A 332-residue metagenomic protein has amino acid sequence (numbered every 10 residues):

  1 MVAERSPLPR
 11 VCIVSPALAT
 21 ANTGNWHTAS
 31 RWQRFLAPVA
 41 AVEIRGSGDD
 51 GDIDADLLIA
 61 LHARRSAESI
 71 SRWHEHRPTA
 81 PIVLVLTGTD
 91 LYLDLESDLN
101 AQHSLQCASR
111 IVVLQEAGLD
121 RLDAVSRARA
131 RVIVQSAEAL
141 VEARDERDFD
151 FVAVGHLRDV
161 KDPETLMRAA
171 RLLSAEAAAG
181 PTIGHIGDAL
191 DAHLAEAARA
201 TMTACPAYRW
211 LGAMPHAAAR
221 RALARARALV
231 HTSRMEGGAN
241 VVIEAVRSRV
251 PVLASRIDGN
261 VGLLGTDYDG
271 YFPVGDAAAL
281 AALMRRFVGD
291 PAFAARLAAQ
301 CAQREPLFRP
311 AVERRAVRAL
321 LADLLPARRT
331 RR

Functional and structural regions predicted by a protein language model:
G24-H27, V141, G289-A322, P326: A charged, aromatic-enriched C-terminal amphipathic alpha-helix characteristic of glycosyltransferases across folds
Q106-A130, A137-A139: A short, active-site helix/loop in glycosyltransferases that binds the activated sugar's phosphate group
A143-K161, L166-L172, I183-H185: Conserved donor-binding/catalytic core segment of Leloir-type glycosyltransferases
G180-E196, G212: Glycosyltransferase donor-sugar binding loop
A195-A217: Nucleotide-activated donor-binding/catalytic signature segment of Leloir-type glycosyltransferases, i.e., the conserved
R234: Aromatic "clamp/platform" in nucleotide-sugar-dependent glycosyltransferases that forms part of the donor/acceptor
P251-A254: Short hydrophobic beta-strand element within catalytic cores of glycosyltransferases and related nucleotide-activated
T266-A277, R286-P291: Conserved acidic donor-binding segment of nucleotide-sugar-dependent glycosyltransferases
